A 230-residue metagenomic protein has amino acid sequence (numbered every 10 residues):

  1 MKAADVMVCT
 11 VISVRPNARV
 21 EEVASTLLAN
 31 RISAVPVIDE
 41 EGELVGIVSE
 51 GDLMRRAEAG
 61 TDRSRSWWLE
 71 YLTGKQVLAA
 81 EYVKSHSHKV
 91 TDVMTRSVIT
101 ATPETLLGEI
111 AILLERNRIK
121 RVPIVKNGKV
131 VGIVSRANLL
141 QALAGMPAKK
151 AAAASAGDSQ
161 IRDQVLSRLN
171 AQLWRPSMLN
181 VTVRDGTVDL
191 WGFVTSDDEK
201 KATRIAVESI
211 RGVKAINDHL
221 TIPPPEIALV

Functional and structural regions predicted by a protein language model:
M1-A29, E40-E43, I47-V230: N-terminal targeting leaders
